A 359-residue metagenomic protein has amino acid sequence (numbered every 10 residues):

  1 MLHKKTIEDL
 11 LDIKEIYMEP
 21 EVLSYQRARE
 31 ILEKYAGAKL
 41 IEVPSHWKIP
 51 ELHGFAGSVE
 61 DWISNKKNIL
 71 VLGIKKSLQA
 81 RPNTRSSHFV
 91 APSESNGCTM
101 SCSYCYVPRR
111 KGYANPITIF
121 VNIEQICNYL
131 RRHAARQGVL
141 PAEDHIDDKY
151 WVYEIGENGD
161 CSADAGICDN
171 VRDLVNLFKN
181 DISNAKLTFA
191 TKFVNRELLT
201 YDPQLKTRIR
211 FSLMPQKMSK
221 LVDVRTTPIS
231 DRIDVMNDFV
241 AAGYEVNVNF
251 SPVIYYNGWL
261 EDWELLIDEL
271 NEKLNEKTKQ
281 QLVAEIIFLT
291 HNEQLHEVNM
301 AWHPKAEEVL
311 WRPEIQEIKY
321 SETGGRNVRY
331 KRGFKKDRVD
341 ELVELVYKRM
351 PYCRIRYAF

Functional and structural regions predicted by a protein language model:
M1-A28, N271-F359: Auxiliary Fe-S-binding modules of radical SAM enzymes
M1-H88: Flexible, acidic/Gly-rich N-terminal and inter-domain linker regions that tether and position cofactor-handling modules
V71-T84, V107-R210: Conserved Radical SAM active-site core
S93-R110: Local cysteine-cluster metal-coordination motifs and their immediate loop/turn environment, predominantly Fe-S cluster
C102-C105, F211, V248-S251: Conserved, mostly hydrophobic/aromatic
Y150-E154, K186-T188, K206-R210, E245-N249 (+2 more regions): Structural preference for beta-strand elements that scaffold enzyme active sites
I155-A163, V194-E197, T207-T226, P252-N257 (+2 more regions): Conserved radical SAM core fold
G258-K273: Catalytic cores of alpha/beta
